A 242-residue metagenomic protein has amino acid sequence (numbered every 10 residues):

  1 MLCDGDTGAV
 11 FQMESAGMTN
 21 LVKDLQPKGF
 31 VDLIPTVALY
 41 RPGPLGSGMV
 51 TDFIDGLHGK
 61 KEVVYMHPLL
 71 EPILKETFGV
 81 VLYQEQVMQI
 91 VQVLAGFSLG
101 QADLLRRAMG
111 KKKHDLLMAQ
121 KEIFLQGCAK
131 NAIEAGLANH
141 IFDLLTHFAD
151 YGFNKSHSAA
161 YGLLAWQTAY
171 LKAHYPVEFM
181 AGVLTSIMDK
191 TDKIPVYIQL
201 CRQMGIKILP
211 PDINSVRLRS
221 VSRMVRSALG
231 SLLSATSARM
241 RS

Functional and structural regions predicted by a protein language model:
M1-S242: Noncatalytic, beta-rich nucleic-acid-contacting surfaces in large DNA/RNA-processing enzymes
